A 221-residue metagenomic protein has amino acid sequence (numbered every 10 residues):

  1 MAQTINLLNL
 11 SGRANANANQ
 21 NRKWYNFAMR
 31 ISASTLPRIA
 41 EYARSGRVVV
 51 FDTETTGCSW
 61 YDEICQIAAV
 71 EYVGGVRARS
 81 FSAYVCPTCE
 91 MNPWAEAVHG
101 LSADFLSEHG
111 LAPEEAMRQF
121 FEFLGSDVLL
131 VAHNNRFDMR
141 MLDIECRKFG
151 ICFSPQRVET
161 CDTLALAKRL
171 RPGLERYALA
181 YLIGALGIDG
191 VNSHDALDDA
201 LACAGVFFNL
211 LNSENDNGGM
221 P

Functional and structural regions predicted by a protein language model:
L8, R22-R157, P172-H194: Conserved non-catalytic scaffold segment of RNase H-like nuclease domains
N9-R13: Short linear segments in intrinsically disordered or otherwise low-structure-confidence regions
A16-A18: Short hydrophobic alpha-helical segments enriched in small aliphatic residues
T55-G57, A165, A202: Short, glycine/acidic-enriched loop or turn micro-motifs at the edges of active sites
E159-P172: Short, flexible loop segments at boundaries between secondary-structure elements
D195-F208: Acidic, divalent-metal-coordinating active-site segment for phosphoryl/phosphodiester hydrolysis, typified by short
L210-P221: Mixed-charge, glycine-rich, non-catalytic linkers/tails in nucleic-acid processing enzymes
